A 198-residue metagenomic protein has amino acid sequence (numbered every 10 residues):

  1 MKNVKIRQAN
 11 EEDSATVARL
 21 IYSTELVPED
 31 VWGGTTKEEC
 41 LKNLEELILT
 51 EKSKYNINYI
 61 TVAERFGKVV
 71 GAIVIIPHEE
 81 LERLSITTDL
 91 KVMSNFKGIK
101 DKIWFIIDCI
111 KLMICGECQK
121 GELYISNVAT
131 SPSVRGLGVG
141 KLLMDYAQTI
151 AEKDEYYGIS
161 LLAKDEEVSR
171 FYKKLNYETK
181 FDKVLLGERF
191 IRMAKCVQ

Functional and structural regions predicted by a protein language model:
K5-R19, V27-V31, H78: A short beta-loop-alpha structural element at the N-terminal edge of CoA-dependent acyl/N-acetyltransferase catalytic
L26-I48, M93-K97: Conserved GNAT-fold acetyl-CoA-binding loop/helix
K37-I60, R65: Active-site rim helix/loop that mediates acceptor-substrate recognition in acyltransferases
E79-L123: Conserved acyl-donor/pantetheine-binding loop and adjacent beta-alpha core of acyl/acetyltransferases and related
Q119-L123, A151-K164: Conserved GNAT acetyl-CoA-binding A-motif
S126-R135, S160-R170, V184-F190: Conserved beta-strand-loop-alpha-helix junction that forms the acyl-donor binding cleft
G136-T149, K174: Conserved acetyl-CoA-binding loop-helix of GNAT-fold acetyltransferases
K141, K153, D165-F181, L186: Conserved active-site alpha-helix within GNAT-family acetyltransferase domains
